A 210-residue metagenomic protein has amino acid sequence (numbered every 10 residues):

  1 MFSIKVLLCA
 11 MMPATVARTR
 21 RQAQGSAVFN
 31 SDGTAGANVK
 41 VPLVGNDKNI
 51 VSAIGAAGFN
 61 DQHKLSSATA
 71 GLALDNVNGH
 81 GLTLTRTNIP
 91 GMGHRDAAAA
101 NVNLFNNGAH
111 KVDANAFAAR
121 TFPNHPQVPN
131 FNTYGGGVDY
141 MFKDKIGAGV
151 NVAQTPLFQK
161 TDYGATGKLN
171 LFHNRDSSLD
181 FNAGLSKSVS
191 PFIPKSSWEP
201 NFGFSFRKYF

Functional and structural regions predicted by a protein language model:
M1-A17: Cleavable N-terminal signal peptides of Sec/SRP-targeted secreted and luminal proteins
R21-A23, G33-A35, G45-V51, S66-A68 (+8 more regions): Outer-envelope beta-barrel architecture signal
A27-G33, L43, G55-D61, N76-N78 (+5 more regions): Transmembrane beta-strands of outer-membrane beta-barrel pores
F29-S31, D61-K64, N88-G93, N106 (+4 more regions): Replace "Gram-negative outer membrane beta-barrel proteins" with "bacterial and organellar outer membrane beta-barrel
A37-V39, A70-L72, A98-A100, G136 (+2 more regions): Membrane-embedded beta-strands of outer-membrane beta-barrel proteins, especially the hydrophobic/small aromatic
L43-D47, L74-N78, P90, L104-G108 (+5 more regions): Outer-membrane beta-barrel strand-turn architecture
N124-V128, G137-D139, K143-S188, P194: Outer membrane beta-barrel transmembrane domains
S197-F210: Outer-membrane beta-barrel "beta-signal"
